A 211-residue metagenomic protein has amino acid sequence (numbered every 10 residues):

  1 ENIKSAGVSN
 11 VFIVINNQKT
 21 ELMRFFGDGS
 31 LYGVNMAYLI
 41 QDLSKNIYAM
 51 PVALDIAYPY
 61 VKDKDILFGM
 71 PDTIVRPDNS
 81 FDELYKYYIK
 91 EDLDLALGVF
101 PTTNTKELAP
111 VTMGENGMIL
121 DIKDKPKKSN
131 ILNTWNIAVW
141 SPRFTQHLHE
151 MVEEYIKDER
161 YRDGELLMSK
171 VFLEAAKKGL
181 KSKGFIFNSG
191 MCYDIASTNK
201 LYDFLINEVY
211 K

Functional and structural regions predicted by a protein language model:
E1-N10: A short, N-terminal amphipathic alpha-helix
N2, Y60, A175: Conserved catalytic core of Hanks-type protein kinase domains
S9, D63-D65, L180-K181: Short coil/turn segments at beta-strand junctions that form active-site/ligand-binding loops
S9-N17: Short beta-strand/loop segment that forms part of the nucleotide-sugar
K19-R24, S169: Short, surface-exposed alpha-helical segments at coil->helix boundaries
L22-M23, L31-E115, Q146: Conserved beta-loop-beta/alpha segment of the NTase-like Rossmann-fold superfamily that binds/positions NTPs
I89, M118-K211: Catalytic-core segments of class I nucleotidyltransferases/pyrophosphorylases that form NMP-activated intermediates
